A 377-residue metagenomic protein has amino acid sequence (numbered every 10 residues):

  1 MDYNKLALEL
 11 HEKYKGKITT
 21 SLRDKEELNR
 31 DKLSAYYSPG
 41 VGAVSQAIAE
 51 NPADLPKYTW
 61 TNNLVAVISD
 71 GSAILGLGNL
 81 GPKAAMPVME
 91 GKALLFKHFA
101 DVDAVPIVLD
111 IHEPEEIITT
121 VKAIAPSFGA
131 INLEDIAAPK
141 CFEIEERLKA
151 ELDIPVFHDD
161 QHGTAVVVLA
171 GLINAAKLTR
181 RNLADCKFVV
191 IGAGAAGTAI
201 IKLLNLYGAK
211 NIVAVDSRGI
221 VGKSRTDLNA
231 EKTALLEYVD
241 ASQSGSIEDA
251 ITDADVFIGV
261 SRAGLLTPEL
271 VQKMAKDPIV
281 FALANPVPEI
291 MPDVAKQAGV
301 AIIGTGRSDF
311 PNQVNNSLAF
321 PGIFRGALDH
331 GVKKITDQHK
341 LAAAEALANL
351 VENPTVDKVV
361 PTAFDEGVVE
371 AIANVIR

Functional and structural regions predicted by a protein language model:
M1-I154: N-terminal ligand-binding/catalytic initiation module
L55-T61, K97-H98, A123-A125, K149-A150 (+6 more regions): Solvent-exposed alpha-helices and their adjacent loops that cap or buttress functional pockets in soluble metabolic
L75, P82-A100, H158, V166-R262: Glycine-rich phosphate/diphosphate-binding loop of Rossmann-like nucleotide-binding domains
P106, N132-D135, V156-D159, A214 (+3 more regions): General beta-strand structural signal in soluble alpha/beta enzymes
E134, N182-C186, N353-V360: Flexible, glycine/charged-enriched surface loops at secondary-structure junctions
D159, A282-R377: Adenosine-phosphate binding glycine-rich loop
T233-I302, R307-P311: Rossmann-like adenosine-cofactor binding region
